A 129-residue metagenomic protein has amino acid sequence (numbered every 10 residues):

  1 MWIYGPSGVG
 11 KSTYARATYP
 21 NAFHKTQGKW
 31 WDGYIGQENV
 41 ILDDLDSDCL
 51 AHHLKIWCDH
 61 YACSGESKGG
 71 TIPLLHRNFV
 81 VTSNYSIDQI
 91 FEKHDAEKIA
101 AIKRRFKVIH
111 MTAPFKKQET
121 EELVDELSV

Functional and structural regions predicted by a protein language model:
M1: Conserved beta-strand position immediately N-terminal to the Walker
G5-K11: Conserved glycine(s) of the Walker
G8, T26-W30, N84-S86: Short, polar loop motifs at secondary-structure junctions
Y14: Hydrophobic positions on the alpha1 helix immediately C-terminal to the Walker A/P-loop
N21-H53: AAA+/P-loop NTPase substrate/partner-engagement loops
S47-V129: Replace "adjacent to P-loop NTPase cores in ATP/GTP-dependent enzymes" with "adjacent to NTP-binding cores
